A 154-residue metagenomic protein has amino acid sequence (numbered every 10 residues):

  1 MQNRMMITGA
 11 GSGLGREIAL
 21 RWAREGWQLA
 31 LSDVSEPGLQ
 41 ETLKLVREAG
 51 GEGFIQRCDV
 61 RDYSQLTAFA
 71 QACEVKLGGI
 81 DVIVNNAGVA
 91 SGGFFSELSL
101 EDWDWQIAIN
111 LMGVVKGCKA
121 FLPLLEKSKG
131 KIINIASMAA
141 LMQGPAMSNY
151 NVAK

Functional and structural regions predicted by a protein language model:
M1-L29: Canonical Rossmann dinucleotide-binding motif of NAD(H)/NADP(H)-dependent dehydrogenases/reductases, specifically
E25-E41: Conserved glycine-rich Rossmann-like NAD(P)H-binding loop of the short-chain dehydrogenase/reductase
E36-P37, R57-A68, L100: The beta1-alpha1 cofactor-binding region of Rossmann-like NAD(H)/NADP(H)-dependent oxidoreductases
F94-F95, S99-W105: Substrate-binding pocket helix/loop in short-chain dehydrogenase/reductase
F95-S96, G144-S148: Active-site loop immediately N-terminal to the catalytic Tyr-X3-Lys motif of short-chain dehydrogenase/reductase
C118, A153: Active-site helix of classical SDR
S137: Residue(s) in the substrate-gating loop at a strand-loop-helix junction that position the organic substrate next
